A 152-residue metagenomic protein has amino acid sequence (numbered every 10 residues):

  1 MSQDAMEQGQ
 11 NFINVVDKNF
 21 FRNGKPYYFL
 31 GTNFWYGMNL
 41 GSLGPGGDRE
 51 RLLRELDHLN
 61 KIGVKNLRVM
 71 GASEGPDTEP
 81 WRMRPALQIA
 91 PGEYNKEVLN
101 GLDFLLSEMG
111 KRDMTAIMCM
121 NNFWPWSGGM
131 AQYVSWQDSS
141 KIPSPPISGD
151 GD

Functional and structural regions predicted by a protein language model:
E7-D152: Active-site mouth of glycoside hydrolases
